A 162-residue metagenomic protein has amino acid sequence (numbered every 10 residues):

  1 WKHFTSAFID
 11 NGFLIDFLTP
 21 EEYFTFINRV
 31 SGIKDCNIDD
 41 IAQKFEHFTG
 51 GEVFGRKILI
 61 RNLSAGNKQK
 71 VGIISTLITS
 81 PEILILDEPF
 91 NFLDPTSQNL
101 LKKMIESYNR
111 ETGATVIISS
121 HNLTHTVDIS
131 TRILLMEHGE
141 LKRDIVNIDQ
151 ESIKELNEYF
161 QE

Functional and structural regions predicted by a protein language model:
L59-L63: Conserved ABC ATPase signature
I73: Hydrophobic anchor residue at the start of the ABC signature
I78-E82: A short, proline-enriched helix->beta-strand linker immediately N-terminal to the Walker B motif in ABC-type P-loop
L84-E88: Catalytic Walker B motif of ABC-type/P-loop ATPase nucleotide-binding domains
P95-S97: Helix N-cap at the start of a conserved alpha-helix in ABC-type nucleotide-binding domains
N99-E111: Helical segment within the ABC ATPase nucleotide-binding domain
S119-H121: H-loop/switch region of ABC-family ATPase nucleotide-binding domains
E140-Q161: Conserved beta-strand-loop-alpha-helix hinge in the C-terminal portion of ABC ATPase nucleotide-binding domains
